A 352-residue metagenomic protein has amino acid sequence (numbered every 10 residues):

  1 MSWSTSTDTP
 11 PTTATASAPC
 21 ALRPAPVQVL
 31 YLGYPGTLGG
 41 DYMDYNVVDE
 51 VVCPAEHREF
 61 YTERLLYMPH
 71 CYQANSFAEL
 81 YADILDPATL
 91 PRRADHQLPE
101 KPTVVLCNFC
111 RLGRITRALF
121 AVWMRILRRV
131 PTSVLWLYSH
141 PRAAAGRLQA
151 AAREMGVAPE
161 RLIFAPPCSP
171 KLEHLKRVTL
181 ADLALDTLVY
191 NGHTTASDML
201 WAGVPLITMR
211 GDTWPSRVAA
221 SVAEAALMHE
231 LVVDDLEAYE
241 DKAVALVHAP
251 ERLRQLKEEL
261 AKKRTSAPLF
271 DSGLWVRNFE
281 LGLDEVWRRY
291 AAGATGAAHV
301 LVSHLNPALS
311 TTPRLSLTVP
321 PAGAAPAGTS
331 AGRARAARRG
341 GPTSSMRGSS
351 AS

Functional and structural regions predicted by a protein language model:
T5-T15, P19-G40, K171-V218: A donor-sugar binding/catalytic signature common to diverse glycosyltransferases and related nucleotide-sugar
S6, L22, Y31, V122-R129 (+11 more regions): Generic, well-ordered alpha-helical scaffold segments in large soluble proteins
L22-L90: Active-site-proximal region of nucleotide-activated glycan assembly enzymes, centered on histidine/acidic-rich loops
C71-P170, R177-T179: Conserved catalytic-core segment of nucleotide-activated headgroup transferases in glycan assembly
T89, P102, F109-L112, R125 (+7 more regions): C-terminal amphipathic helix plus adjacent low-complexity, charged tail appended to glycosyltransferase catalytic
P159, V178, L183, T187-F270: Catalytic binding pocket for nucleotide-activated donors in carbohydrate/polymer assembly enzymes
